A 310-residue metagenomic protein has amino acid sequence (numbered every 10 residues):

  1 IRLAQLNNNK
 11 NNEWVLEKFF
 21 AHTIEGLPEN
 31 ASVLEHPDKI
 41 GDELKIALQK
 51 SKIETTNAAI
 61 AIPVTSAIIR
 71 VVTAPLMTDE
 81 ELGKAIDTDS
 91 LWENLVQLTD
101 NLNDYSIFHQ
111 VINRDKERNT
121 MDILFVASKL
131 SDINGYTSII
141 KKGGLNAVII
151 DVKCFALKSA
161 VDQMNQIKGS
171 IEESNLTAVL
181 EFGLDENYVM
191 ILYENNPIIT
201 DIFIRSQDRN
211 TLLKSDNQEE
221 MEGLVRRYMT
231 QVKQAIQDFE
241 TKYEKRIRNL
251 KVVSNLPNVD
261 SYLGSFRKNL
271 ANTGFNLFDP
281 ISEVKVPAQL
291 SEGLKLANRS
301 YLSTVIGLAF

Functional and structural regions predicted by a protein language model:
I1-F19, E54, I60, R114-V232: Small-residue (GG/TT-enriched) beta-loop-alpha framework at ligand/catalytic clefts
I1-I68, I150, F278: Early-domain small/polar-rich strand-loop-helix modules and first-structured segments of the mature chain
K18-Q49, R209-R227, V232-I236, G293: N-terminal phosphate-binding loop and adjacent alpha-helix
L44-N57, K233-N249: Phosphate/pyrophosphate-binding loops at sites that engage ATP/ADP/AMP, CoA/4′-phosphopantetheine, polyphosphate
N57, A61-N165, D279-V286, Y301: Active-site neighborhood for divalent-cation/phosphate handling
L102, K168-L176, M221-L224, E292-G307: A polyampholytic, Gly/Pro-enriched intrinsically disordered region
Y228-T241, P257-S261: A short, acidic, amphipathic alpha-helical segment used as a generic capping/interface helix at domain edges
G264-S303: Conserved phosphate-binding/catalytic loops in two-lobed NTP-binding clefts
